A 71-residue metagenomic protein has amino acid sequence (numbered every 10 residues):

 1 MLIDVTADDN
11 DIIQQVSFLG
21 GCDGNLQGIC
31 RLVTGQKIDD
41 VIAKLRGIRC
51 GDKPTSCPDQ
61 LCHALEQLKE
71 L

Functional and structural regions predicted by a protein language model:
M1-L71: Active-site- and interface-proximal helix/loop "cap" or "latch" segments in soluble metabolic and energy-transducing
